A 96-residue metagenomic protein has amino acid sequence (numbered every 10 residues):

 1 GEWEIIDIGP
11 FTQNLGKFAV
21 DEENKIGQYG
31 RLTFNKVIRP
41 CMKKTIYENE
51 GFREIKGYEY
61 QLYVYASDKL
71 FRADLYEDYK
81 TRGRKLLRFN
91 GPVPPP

Functional and structural regions predicted by a protein language model:
G1-P96: N- and C-terminal low-complexity/disordered segments
